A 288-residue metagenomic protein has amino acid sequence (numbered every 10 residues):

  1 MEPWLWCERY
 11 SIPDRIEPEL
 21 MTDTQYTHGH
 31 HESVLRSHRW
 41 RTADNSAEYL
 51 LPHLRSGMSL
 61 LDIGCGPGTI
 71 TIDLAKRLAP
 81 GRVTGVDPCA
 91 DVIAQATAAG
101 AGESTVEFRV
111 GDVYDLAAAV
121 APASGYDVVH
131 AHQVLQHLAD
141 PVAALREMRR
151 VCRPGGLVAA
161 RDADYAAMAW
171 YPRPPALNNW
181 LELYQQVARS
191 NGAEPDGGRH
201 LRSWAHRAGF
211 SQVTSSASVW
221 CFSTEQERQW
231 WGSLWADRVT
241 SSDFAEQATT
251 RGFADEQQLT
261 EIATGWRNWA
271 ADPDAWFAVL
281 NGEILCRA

Functional and structural regions predicted by a protein language model:
T22-T42: Class I SAM-dependent methyltransferase Rossmann-like catalytic core, especially the SAM/SAH-binding loop
W40-S56, D73: Conserved alpha-helix/loop element of class I SAM-dependent methyltransferases that forms part of the SAM/SAH-binding
L61-I63, P67-L116: Class I SAM-dependent methyltransferase SAM/SAH-binding core
D115-V129: A short acidic, Gly/Pro-enriched loop at the edge of an enzyme's catalytic core that lines a small-molecule cofactor
D127-D140: A short SAM/SAH-binding and catalytic strip from SAM-dependent methyltransferases
V142-L157: A short glycine-rich, Lys/Arg-flanked "PGG" loop and its adjoining helix->strand segment in the class I
A159-Q229: Conserved catalytic/acceptor-binding region of the Class I
Q212-A288: Conserved Class I S-adenosyl-L-methionine
